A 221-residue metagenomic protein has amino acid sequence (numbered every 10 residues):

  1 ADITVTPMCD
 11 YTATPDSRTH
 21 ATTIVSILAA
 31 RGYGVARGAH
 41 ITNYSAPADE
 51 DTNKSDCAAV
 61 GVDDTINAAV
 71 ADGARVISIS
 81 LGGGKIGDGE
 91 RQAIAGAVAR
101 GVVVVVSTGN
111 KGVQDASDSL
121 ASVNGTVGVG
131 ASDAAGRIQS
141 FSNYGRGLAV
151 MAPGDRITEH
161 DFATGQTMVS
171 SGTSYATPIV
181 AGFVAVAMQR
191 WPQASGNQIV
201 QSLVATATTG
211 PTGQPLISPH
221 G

Functional and structural regions predicted by a protein language model:
A1-P7, A13-A58, N124, R137 (+2 more regions): Subtilisin-like serine protease catalytic core
A21-A29, A59-I66, R91-I94, S117 (+4 more regions): Extracytoplasmic/secreted envelope proteins and their assembly/folding machinery, especially bacterial periplasmic
Y33, P47-D51, G82-I86, N110-Q114 (+3 more regions): Solvent-exposed loop/turn segments at secondary-structure junctions within structured extracellular/periplasmic domains
R37-I41, A71-I77, A99-V104, N124-V127 (+1 more regions): Loop/turn elements at helix/coil->beta-strand transitions in domains of secreted/extracellular proteins
D49-S119, T167-S171, Y175: Substrate-binding/access-modulating region of protease and related hydrolase catalytic domains
D118-Q189, Q193, N197: Extracellular S/T/G-rich loop segment that most often corresponds to the catalytic His/Ser-adjacent loop
W191-G221: C-terminal subdomain of the subtilisin-like protease fold in secreted/lumenal serine endopeptidases
